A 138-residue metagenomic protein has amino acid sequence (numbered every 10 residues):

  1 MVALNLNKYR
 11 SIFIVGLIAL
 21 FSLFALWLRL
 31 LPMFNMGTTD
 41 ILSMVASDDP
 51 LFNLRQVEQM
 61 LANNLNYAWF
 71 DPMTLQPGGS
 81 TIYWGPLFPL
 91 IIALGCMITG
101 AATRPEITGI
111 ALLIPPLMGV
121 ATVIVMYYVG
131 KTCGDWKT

Functional and structural regions predicted by a protein language model:
M1-G37, D48: Start-transfer (signal-anchor) and selected internal transmembrane alpha helices of multi-pass inner/ER membrane
N5, Y9, A102-G109: Juxtamembrane loop-transmembrane helix junctions in multi-pass integral membrane proteins, especially the extracellular
I14-I18, G37-L42, F70-G78, E106-L112: Short linear capping/connector segments at secondary-structure termini
F21, A46, W84, M118-G119: Alpha-helical transmembrane segments of multi-pass membrane transport proteins
L30-P72, A93: Extracytoplasmic loop-helix module adjacent to an early transmembrane segment
D49, N53, Y83, L87 (+2 more regions): Hydrophobic (often cysteine-bearing) scaffold residues that line and stabilize catalytic clefts of nucleotide/cofactor
L54-M60, L75-A102: Short hydrophobic/aromatic helix or loop-helix immediately within or flanking a transmembrane segment in polytopic
G109-W136: Transmembrane-helix motifs of polytopic, lipid-linked glycan transferases
